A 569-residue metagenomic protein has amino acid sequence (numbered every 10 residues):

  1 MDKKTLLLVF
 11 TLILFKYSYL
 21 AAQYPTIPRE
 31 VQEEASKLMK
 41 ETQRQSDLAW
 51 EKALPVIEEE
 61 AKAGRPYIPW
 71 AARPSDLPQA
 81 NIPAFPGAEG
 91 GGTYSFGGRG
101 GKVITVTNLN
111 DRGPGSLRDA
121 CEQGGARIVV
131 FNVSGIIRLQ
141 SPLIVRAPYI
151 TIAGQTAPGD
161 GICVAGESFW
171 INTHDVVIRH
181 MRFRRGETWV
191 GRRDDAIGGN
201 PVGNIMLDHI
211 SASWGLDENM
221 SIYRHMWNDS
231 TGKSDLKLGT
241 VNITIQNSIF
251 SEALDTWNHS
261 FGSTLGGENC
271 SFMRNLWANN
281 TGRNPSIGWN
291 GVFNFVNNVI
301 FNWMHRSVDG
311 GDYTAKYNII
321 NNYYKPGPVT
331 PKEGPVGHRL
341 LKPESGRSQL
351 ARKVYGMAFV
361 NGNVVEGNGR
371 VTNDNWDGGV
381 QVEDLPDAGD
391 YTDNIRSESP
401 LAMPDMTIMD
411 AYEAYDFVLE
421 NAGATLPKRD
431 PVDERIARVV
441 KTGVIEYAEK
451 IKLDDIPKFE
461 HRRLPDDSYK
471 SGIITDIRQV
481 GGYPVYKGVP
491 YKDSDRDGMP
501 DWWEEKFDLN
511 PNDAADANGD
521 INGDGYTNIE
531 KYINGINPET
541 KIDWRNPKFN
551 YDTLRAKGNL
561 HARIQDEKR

Functional and structural regions predicted by a protein language model:
M1-Q23: Bacterial Sec-dependent N-terminal signal peptides
Q23-E60, K568: Intrinsically disordered, low-structural-confidence terminal and linker regions
Y24-P28, A53, N361, G367-N368 (+4 more regions): C-terminal functional modules
F85-V129: Acidic Gly/Asp/Thr-rich repetitive segments characteristic of extracellular carbohydrate-active and adhesion proteins
R118-G125, I137-T151, I162-R179, R185-V202: Extracellular beta-strand-rich solenoid/capping regions of secreted or surface-exposed proteins that bind or remodel
Y149, G154, P158, H174-R185 (+6 more regions): Right-handed parallel beta-helix
Y491-D495, D516-D524: Acidic, divalent-cation-chelating loop motifs in proteins
D495-P511, G525-N534: Cysteine-centered, disulfide-bonded loop motifs in secreted/extracellular proteins
